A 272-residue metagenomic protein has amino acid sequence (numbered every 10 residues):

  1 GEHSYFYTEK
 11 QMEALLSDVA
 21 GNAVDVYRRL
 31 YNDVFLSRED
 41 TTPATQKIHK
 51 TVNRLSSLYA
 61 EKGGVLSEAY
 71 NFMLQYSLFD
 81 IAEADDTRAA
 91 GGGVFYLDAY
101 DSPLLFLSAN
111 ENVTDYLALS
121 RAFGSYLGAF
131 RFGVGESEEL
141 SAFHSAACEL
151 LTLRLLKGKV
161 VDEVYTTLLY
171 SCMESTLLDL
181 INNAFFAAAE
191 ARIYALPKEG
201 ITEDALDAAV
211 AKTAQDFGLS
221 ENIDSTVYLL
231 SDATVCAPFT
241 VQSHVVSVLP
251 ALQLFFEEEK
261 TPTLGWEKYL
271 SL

Functional and structural regions predicted by a protein language model:
G1-L104: Contiguous, non-catalytic segments that form substrate-binding/exosite surfaces or channel walls
E2-Q11, R28-L36, K159, I201-L272: C-terminal, non-catalytic "cap/extension" segments appended to globular domains
F6, R29, D33-V34, K62-V65 (+4 more regions): Inter-helical turn/loop segments and adjacent helix faces that build the functional surface of alpha-helical bundle
P43-Q46, Y100-S120, G133: Short pre-active-site segment immediately N-terminal to the catalytic Zn-binding motif
A82, F143-S145, L168-N182, D207-F217 (+1 more regions): Short, mixed-charge aromatic SLiMs
A118, G124-G135, L151: Catalytic Zn2+-binding segment of zinc metalloproteases
R121, S125, A146, L150 (+8 more regions): Feature representing long, continuous alpha-helical segments
E136-L178, S247: Post-HExxH zinc-binding segment in Zn-dependent metallohydrolases
